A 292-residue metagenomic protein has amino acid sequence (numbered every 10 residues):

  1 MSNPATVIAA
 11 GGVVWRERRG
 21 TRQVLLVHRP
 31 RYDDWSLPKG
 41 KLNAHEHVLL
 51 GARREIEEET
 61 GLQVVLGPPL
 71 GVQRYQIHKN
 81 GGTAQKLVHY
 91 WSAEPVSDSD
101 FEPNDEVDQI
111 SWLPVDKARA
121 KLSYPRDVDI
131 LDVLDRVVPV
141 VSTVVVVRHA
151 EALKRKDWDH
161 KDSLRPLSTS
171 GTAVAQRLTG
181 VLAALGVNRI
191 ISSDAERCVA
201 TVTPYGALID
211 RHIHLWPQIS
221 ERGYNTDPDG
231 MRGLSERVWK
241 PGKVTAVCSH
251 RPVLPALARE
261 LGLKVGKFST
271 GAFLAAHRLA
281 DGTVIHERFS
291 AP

Functional and structural regions predicted by a protein language model:
M1-L25, S142-V145: Conserved N-terminal beta-strand and adjoining loop/helix that marks the start of the Nudix/MutT-like hydrolase domain
G20-Q63, W158-R165, S170: Conserved Nudix-box catalytic region and its N-terminal flanking loop in Nudix hydrolases and closely related
G40, V140-T226, R232, P255 (+1 more regions): Active-site-proximal alpha-helix that buttresses catalytic centers in soluble enzyme cores
G61-D98: Active-site segment of metal-dependent pyrophosphate-handling enzymes, primarily the Nudix hydrolase catalytic core
Y90, E94, D100-V137: NUDIX/MutT-family hydrolases
V144-V145, P241-S249: Generic beta-sheet signal
T226-K243: A short, acidic, amphipathic alpha-helical segment used as a generic capping/interface helix at domain edges
G262-I285: Domain-level recognition of soluble alpha/beta enzyme cores, biased toward histidine phosphatases/phosphomutases
